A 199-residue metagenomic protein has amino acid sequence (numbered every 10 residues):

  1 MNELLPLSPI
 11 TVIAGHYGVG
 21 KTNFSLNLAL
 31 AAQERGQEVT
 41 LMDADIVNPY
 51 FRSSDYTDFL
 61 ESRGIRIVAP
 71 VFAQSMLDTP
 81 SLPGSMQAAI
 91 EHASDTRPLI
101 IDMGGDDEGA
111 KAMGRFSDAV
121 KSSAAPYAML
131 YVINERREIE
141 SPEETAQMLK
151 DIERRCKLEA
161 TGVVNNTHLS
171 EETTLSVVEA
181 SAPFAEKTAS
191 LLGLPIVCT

Functional and structural regions predicted by a protein language model:
N2-S8: Phosphate-binding P-loop
I13: Hydrophobic anchor at the beta1->P-loop junction of P-loop NTPases
G18: Walker A (P-loop) phosphate-binding loop of P-loop NTPases
K21: Conserved lysine of the Walker
F24, L28: Hydrophobic positions on the alpha1 helix immediately C-terminal to the Walker A/P-loop
A31-P80, S85: N-terminal phosphate/diphosphate-binding loop that engages ATP/GTP or pyrophosphate donors across diverse enzyme folds
P70-S75, T96-M113: Switch II (G3) loop of P-loop NTPases
D107-T199: Conserved catalytic-core segment of NTP-binding enzymes
